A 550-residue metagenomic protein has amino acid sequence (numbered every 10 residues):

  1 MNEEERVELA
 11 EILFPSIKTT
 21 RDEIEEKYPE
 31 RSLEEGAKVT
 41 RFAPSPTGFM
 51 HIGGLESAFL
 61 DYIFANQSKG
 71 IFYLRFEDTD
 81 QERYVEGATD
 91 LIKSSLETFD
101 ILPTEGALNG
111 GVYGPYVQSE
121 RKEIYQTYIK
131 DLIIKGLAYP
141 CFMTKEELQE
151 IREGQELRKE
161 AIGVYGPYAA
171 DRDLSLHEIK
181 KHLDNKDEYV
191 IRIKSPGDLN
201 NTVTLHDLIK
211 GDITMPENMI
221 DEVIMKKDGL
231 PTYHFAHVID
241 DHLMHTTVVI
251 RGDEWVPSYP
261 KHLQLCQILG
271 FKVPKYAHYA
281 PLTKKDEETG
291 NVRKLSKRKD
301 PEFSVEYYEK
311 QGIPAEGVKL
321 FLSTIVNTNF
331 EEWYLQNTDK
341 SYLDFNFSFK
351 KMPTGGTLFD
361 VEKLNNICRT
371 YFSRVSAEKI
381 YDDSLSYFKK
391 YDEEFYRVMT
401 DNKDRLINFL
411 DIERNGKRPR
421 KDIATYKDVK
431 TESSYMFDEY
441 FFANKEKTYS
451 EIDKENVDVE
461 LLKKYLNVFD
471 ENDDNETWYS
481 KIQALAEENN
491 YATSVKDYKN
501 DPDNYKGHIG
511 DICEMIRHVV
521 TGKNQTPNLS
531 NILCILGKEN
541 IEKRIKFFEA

Functional and structural regions predicted by a protein language model:
N2-L157, P257-F271, G317: N-terminal Rossmann-like or analogous alpha/beta NTP/dinucleotide-binding catalytic cores that position adenine
A37-R41, Y73, P301, S341-F349 (+1 more regions): Short amphipathic alpha-helical segments and their helix-coil junctions
T40-T47, Y73-D78, L243-V249, E302-S304 (+3 more regions): Glycine- and acidic
D61, I92, L132, G136 (+8 more regions): Residue-level signal for inorganic ion chemistry
Y84, R121-I124, K310, G356 (+1 more regions): Secondary-structure capping and boundary motifs in well-ordered enzyme cores
P140-L295, S304, K463, N467-E471 (+2 more regions): Active-site cores that bind ATP or allylic diphosphates and position pyrophosphate for catalysis
L269-E451, T521-A550: Catalytic adenosine-cofactor/nucleotide-binding cores of aminoacyl-tRNA synthetases and other
A486-A550: Charged substrate- and nucleic-acid-binding regions of tRNA-handling and nucleotidyl-transfer enzymes, centered on
